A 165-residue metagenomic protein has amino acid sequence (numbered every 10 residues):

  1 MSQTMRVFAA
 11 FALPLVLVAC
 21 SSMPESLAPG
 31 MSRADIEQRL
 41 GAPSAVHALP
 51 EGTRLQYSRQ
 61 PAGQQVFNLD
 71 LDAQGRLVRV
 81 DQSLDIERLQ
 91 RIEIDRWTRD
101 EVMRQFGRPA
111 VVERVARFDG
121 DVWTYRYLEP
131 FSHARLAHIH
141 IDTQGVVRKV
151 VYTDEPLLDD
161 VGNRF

Functional and structural regions predicted by a protein language model:
M1-A12: Bacterial N-terminal signal peptides that target proteins for export
V16-A19: C-terminal motif of bacterial Sec signal peptides marking the signal peptidase cleavage site
S21-F165: Residues within mature, well-folded domains
